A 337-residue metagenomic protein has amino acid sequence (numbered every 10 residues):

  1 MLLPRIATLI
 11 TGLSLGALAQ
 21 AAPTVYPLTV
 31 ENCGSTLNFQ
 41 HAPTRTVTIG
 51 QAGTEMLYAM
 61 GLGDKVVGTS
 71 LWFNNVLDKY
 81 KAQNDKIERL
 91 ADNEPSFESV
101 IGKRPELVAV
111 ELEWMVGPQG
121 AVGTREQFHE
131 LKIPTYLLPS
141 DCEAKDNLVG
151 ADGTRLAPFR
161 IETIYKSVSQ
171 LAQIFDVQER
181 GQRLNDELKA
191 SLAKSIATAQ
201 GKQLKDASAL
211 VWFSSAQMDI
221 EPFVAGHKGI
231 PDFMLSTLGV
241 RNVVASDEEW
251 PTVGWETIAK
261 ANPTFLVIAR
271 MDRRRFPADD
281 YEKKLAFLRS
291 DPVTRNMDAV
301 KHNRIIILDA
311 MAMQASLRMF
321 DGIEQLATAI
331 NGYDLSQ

Functional and structural regions predicted by a protein language model:
A7-A17: Bacterial N-terminal signal peptides
A19-E55, A157, Q173-W212, I330-Q337: Bacterial Sec-exported substrate-binding components of ABC uptake systems
N32-G34, E88-E98, D141, D247-W255: Short helix-initiation/N-cap motifs at beta->coil->alpha
R45-P118: A short, structured surface patch at a secondary-structure boundary
A52-E55, W72-N75, L107-V108, E113-P118 (+5 more regions): Solvent-exposed loop/turn segments at secondary-structure junctions within structured extracellular/periplasmic domains
N74-N75, E221-W250: Alpha-helical, coiled-coil/dimerization segments enriched in small aliphatic residues
M115-G123, I133-Q170, K202-I230: Extracytoplasmic ligand-binding site segments that recognize negatively charged/polar headgroups
P158-S167, I268-Q337: Structured C-terminal subdomain patch of bacterial secreted/periplasmic proteins
